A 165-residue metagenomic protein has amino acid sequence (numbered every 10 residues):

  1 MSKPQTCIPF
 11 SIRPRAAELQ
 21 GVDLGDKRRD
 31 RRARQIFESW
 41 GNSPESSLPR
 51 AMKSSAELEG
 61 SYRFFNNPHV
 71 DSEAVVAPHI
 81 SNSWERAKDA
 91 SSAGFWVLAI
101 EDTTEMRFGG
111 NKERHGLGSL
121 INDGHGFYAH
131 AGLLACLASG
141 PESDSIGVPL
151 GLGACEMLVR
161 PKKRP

Functional and structural regions predicted by a protein language model:
M1-P165: Conserved, well-structured functional cores that handle cations and Mg-NTP chemistry
